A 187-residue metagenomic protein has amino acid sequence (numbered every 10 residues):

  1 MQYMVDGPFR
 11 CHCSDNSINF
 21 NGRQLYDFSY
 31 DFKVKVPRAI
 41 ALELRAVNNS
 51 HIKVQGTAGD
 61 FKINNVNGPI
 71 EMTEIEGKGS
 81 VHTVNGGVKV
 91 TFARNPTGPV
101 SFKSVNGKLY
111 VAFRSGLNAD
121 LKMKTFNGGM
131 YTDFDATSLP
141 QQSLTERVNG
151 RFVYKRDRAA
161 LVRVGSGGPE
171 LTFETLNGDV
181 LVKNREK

Functional and structural regions predicted by a protein language model:
M1-K187: Intrinsically disordered, low-complexity terminal regions
